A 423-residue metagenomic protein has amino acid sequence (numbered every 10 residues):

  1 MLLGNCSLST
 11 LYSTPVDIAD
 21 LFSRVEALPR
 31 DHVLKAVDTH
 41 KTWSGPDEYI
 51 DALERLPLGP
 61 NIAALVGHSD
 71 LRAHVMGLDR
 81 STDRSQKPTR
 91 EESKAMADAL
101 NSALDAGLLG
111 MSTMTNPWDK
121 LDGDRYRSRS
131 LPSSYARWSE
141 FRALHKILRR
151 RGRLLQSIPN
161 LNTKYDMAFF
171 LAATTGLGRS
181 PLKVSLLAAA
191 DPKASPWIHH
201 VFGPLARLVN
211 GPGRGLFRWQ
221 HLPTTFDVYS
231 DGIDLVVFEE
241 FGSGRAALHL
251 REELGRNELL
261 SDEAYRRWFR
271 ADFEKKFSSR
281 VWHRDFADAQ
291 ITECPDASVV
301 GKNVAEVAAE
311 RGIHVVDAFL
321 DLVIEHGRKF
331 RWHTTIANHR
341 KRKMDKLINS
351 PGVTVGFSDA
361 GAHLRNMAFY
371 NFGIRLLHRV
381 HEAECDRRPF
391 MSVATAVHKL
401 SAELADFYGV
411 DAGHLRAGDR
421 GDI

Functional and structural regions predicted by a protein language model:
M1-A36, H40: Metal-associated gating/positioning segment near the N- to mid-region
M1-G4, Q156, S185: Short hydrophobic alpha-helical runs that function as membrane-insertion/retention elements
C6-S9, L161-N162, A190, E403-L404: Acidic, glycine-rich active-site loops and adjacent beta-strand->loop/helix elements that engage anionic groups
T39-D47: Core domains of carbohydrate- and sulfate-ester-processing enzymes
I50-L53, G59-N61, L65-V75, R84-E92 (+4 more regions): Active-site neighborhoods of metal-dependent hydrolases
G123-Y126: Active-site His/acidic residue clusters
R151-G152: Accessory helical-bundle/CTD segments and flexible terminal tails appended to RecA-like ATPase motors
F330-N338, M344, M391-V397, A405-I423: Acidic, glycine-enriched loop/beta-strand segments at the rims of small-molecule binding/catalytic pockets
